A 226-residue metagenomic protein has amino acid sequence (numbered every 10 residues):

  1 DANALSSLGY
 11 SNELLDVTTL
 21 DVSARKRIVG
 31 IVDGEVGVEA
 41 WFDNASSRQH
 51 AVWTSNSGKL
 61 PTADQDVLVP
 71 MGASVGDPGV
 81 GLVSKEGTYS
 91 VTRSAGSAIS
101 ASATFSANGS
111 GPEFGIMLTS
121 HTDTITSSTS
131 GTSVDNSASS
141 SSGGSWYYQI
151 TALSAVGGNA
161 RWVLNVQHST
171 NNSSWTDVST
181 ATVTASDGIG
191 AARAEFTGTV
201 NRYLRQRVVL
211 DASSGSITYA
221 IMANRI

Functional and structural regions predicted by a protein language model:
D1-D43, V75-T104, P112-M117, H121-S139: Solvent-exposed edge beta-strands and adjacent loop segments that serve as assembly or binding interfaces
F42-E86, Q167: Short, acidic/charged, Gly/Pro-enriched secondary-structure junctions
N44-S47, A152-R161, A212-S216: Extended, low-complexity, turn-rich repeat/linker tracts enriched in Gly/Pro/Ser/Thr and Asp/Glu that occur
F114-M117, A212-I226: Edge beta-strands of jelly-roll/beta-sandwich modules across compartments, strongly enriched in secreted/luminal
S133-S137, I189-T197: Exposed aromatic-hydrophobic patches
G144-Y148, G198-I217: Noncatalytic modules at the cell exterior or secretory-pathway interfaces, chiefly beta-strand-rich lectin/adhesion
V163-Q167, A220: Beta-strand signatures of extracellular beta-sandwich domains
D177-S186: Solvent-exposed serine/threonine-rich low-complexity stretches and specific carbohydrate-binding patches
